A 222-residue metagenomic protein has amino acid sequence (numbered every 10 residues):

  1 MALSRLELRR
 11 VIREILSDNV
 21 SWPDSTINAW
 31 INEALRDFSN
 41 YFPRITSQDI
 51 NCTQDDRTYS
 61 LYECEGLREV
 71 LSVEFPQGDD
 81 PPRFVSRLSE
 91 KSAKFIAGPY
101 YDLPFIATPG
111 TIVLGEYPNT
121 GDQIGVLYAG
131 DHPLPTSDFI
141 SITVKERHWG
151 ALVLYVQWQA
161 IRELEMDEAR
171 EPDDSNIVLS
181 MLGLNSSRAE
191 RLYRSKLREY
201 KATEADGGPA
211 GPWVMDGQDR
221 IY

Functional and structural regions predicted by a protein language model:
M1-V11, S25-P43, C52, E63 (+1 more regions): Internal mixed-charge
L6, S47-Q48, E69, S86: Hydrophobic transmembrane signal anchors and adjacent membrane-proximal interface regions, especially in viral
I12-W22: Structural recognition of short helix-loop-helix hairpins that underlie histone-fold modules
Q48-C64: Solvent-exposed, conformationally flexible loop/turn segments
E65-R87: Solvent-exposed beta-hairpin/edge-strand motifs
